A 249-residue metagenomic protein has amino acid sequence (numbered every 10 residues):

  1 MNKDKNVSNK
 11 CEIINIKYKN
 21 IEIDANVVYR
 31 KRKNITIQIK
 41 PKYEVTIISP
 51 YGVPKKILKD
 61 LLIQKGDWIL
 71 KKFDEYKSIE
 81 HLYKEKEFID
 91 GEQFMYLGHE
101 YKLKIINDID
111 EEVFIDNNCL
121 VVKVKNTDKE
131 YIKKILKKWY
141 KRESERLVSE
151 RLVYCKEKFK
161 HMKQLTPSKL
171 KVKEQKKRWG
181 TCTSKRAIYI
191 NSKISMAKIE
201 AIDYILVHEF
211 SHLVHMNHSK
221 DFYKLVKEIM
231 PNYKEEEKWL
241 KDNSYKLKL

Functional and structural regions predicted by a protein language model:
M1-Y204, L213-L249: Active-site-proximal or metal-binding-adjacent scaffold patches in catalytic folds
E209: Walker B catalytic acidic pair
